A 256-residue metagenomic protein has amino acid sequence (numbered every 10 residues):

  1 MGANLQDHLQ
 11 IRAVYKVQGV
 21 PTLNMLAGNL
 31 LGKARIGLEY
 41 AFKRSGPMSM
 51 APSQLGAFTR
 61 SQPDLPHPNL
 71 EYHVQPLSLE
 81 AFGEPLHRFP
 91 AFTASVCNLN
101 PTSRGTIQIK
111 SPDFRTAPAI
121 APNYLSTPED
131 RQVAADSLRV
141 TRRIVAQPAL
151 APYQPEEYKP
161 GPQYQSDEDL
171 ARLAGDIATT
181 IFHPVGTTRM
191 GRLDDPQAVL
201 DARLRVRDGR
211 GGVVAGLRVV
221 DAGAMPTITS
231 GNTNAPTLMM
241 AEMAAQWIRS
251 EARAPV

Functional and structural regions predicted by a protein language model:
M1-R88, R143-A149, Q165-E168, L173-D176 (+3 more regions): Mid-to-C-terminal "cap/lid" subdomains and adjacent gly/pro-rich loops that border and regulate access to redox
G56-Q62, L70, Q75-E80, F89-Q154: C-terminal segments that line or cap access tunnels to active or ligand-binding sites in enzymes and enzyme-associated
L70-A81, R88-S95, P148-I228: A glycine-rich dinucleotide-binding beta-alpha-beta segment and adjacent secondary-structure elements that constitute
G105-I107, A117-I120, A198-L200, T227-G231: Cytochrome P450 core scaffold surrounding the K-helix E-X-X-R motif and the conserved "meander" helix-loop region
L125-Q132, Q163-Y164, S230-N232: Conserved, non-catalytic sequence blocks in retroelement Pol enzymes and Pol-derived host proteins
D130-A134, L170, T233-M240: Hydrophobic (often cysteine-bearing) scaffold residues that line and stabilize catalytic clefts of nucleotide/cofactor
T227-I248: A conserved FAD-binding loop/helix module that cradles the flavin
